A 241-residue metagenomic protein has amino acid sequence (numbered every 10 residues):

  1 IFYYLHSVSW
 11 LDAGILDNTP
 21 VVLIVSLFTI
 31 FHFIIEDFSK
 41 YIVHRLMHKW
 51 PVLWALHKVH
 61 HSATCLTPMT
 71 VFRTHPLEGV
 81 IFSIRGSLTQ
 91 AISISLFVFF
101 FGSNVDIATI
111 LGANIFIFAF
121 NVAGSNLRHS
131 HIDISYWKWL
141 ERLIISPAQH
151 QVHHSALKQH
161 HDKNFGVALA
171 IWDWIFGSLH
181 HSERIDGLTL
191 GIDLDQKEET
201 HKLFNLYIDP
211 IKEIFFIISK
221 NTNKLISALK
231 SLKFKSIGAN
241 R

Functional and structural regions predicted by a protein language model:
I1-F2, V43: C-terminal TM-helix exit segments that contain a strictly Trp-centered aromatic cap at the helix terminus
F2-V22: Juxtamembrane/interfacial segments at transmembrane-helix boundaries in multi-pass membrane proteins
S7, D12, V98-A108, F216 (+1 more regions): Polar/charged alpha-helical tracts
N18-L188: Membrane-embedded catalytic scaffold of the fatty acid hydroxylase/desaturase
L111, E183-R241: A membrane-cytosol interface segment of integral membrane proteins
